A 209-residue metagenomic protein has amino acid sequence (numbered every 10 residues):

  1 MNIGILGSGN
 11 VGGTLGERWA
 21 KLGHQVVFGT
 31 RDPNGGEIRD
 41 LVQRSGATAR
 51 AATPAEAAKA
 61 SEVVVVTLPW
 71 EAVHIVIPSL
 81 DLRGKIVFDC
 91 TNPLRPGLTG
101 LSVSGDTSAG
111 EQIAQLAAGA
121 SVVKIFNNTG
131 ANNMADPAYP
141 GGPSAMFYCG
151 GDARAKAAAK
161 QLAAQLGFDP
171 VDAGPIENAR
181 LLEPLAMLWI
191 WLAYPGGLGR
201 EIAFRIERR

Functional and structural regions predicted by a protein language model:
M1-R44: NAD(P)+-binding Rossmann beta1-loop-alpha1 motif at the extreme N-terminus of oxidoreductases
T14, R18, L116, L162: Rossmann-fold NAD(P)-dependent oxidoreductase module
G46-G97: Rossmann-like NAD(P)-binding element
A51, S121-N127, V171-A173: General beta-strand structural signal in soluble alpha/beta enzymes
T91-A138: Rossmann-fold NAD(P)-binding glycine/threonine-rich loop
S144-R209: Active-site-lining helix/loop region of Rossmann-like oxidoreductase modules
